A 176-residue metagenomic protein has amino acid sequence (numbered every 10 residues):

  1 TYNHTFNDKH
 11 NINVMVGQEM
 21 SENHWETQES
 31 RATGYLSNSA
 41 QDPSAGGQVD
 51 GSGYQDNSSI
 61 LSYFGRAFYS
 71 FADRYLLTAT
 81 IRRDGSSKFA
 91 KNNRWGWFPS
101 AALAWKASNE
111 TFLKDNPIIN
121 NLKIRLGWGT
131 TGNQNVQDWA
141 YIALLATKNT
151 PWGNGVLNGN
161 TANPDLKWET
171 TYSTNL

Functional and structural regions predicted by a protein language model:
T1-L176: Extracellular/periplasmic, surface-exposed regions of secreted and cell-surface proteins
